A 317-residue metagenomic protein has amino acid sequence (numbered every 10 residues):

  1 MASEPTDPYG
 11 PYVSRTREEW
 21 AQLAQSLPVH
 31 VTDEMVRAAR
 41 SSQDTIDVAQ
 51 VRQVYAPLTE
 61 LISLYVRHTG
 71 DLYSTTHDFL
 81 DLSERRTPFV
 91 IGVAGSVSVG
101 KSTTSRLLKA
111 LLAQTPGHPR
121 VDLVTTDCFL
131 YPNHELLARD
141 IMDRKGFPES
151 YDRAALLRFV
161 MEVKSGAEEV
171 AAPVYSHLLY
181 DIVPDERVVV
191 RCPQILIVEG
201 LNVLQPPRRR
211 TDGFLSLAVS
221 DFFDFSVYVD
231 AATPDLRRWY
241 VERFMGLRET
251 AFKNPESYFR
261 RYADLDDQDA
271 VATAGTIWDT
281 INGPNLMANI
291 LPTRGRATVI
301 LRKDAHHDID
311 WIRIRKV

Functional and structural regions predicted by a protein language model:
A2-S26, D33, A39-V48, V203-P207 (+1 more regions): Conserved NTP phosphate-binding and transfer environment spanning the P-loop NTPase/kinase superfamily
A39-V54, D122-T125, F129-D181: Conserved nucleotide-sensing/catalytic segment adjacent to the nucleotide-binding pocket in NTP-handling enzymes
D47-D81: N-terminal pre-Walker A segment at the start of P-loop NTPase domains
T69-E84, P255-D269: Short mixed-charge
D71-Y73, D81, R85, A154-D221 (+1 more regions): Glycine-rich phosphate-binding loop used to anchor ATP phosphates in small-molecule kinases, encompassing both
R85-I91: Pre-Walker A (Motif I) flank of P-loop NTPase domains
I91-A110: Glycine-rich phosphate-binding P-loop
A110-D122: Post-Walker A helix-loop "phosphate-sensing" segment adjacent to the P-loop in P-loop NTPases
